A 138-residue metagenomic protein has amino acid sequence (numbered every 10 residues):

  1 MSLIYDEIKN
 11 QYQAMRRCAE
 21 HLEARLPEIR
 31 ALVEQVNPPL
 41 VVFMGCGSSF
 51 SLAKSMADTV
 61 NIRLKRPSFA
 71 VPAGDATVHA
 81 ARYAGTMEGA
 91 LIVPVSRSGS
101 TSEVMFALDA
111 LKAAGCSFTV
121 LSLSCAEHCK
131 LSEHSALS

Functional and structural regions predicted by a protein language model:
M1-N37: Cofactor-/ligand-binding subdomain signature composed of acidic, glycine-rich, tryptophan-containing flexible loops
V36-S138: Glycine-rich phosphate-binding loops that contact phosphosugars or nucleotide phosphates
